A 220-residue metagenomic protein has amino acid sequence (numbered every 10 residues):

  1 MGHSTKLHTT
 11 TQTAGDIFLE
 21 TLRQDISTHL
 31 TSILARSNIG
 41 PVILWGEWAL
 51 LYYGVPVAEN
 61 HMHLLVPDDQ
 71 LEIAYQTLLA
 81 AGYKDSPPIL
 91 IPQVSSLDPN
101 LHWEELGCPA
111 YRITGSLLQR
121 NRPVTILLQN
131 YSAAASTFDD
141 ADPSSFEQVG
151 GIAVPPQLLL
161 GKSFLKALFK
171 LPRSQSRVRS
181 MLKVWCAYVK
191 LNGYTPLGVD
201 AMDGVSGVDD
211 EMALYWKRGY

Functional and structural regions predicted by a protein language model:
M1-S32, S37, D200-G204, D209 (+1 more regions): Eukaryotic N-terminal targeting leaders
Q12-S27, V66-C108: Metal-dependent nucleotidyltransferase catalytic core
D25-Y75: Active-site nucleotide-donor binding segment shared across nucleotidyl transfer reactions
I39-G40, Y83, Y194: Short aromatic/hydrophobic-glycine micro-motifs
V42-I43, S86, L197: A local structural micro-motif
P99-Y220: Catalytic cores of NTP-dependent nucleotidyl/adenyl transfer enzymes across multiple folds
